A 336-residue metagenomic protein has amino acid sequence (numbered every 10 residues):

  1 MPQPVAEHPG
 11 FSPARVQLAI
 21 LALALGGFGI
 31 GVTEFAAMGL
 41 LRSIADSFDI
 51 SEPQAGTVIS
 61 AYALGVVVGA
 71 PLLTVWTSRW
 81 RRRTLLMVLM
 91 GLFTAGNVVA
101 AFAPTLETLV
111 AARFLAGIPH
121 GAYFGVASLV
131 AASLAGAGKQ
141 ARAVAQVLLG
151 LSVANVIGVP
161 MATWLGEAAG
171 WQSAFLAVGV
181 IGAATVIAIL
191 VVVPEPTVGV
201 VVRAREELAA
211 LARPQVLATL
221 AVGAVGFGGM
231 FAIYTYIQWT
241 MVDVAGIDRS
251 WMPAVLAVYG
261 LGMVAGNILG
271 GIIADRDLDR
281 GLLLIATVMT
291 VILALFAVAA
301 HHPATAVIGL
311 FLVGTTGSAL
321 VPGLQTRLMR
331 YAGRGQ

Functional and structural regions predicted by a protein language model:
D49, R81, F102-T108, G246 (+1 more regions): Helix-breaking motifs and short loop linkers at transmembrane-helix boundaries and internal kinks in secondary membrane
V68-L106: Conserved MFS/SLC helix-loop-helix module at the cytosolic interface between two early adjacent transmembrane helices
A70-R81, G266-L278: Helix-to-loop junctions at the C-terminal end of transmembrane segments in multipass secondary transporters
L92-V99, E107-A116, A304-L312: Paired small-residue
A112-G150: Cytoplasmic helix-loop-helix junction between adjacent transmembrane helices in 12-TM secondary transporters
Y123-A135, A319-A332: Intracellular juxtamembrane helix-capping segments at the cytosolic ends of symmetry-related transmembrane helices
G179-G199: C-terminal membrane-cytosol helix-exit motif in multi-pass small-molecule transporters
R280-L324: C-terminal transmembrane helical hairpin of 12-TM major facilitator-type secondary transporters
